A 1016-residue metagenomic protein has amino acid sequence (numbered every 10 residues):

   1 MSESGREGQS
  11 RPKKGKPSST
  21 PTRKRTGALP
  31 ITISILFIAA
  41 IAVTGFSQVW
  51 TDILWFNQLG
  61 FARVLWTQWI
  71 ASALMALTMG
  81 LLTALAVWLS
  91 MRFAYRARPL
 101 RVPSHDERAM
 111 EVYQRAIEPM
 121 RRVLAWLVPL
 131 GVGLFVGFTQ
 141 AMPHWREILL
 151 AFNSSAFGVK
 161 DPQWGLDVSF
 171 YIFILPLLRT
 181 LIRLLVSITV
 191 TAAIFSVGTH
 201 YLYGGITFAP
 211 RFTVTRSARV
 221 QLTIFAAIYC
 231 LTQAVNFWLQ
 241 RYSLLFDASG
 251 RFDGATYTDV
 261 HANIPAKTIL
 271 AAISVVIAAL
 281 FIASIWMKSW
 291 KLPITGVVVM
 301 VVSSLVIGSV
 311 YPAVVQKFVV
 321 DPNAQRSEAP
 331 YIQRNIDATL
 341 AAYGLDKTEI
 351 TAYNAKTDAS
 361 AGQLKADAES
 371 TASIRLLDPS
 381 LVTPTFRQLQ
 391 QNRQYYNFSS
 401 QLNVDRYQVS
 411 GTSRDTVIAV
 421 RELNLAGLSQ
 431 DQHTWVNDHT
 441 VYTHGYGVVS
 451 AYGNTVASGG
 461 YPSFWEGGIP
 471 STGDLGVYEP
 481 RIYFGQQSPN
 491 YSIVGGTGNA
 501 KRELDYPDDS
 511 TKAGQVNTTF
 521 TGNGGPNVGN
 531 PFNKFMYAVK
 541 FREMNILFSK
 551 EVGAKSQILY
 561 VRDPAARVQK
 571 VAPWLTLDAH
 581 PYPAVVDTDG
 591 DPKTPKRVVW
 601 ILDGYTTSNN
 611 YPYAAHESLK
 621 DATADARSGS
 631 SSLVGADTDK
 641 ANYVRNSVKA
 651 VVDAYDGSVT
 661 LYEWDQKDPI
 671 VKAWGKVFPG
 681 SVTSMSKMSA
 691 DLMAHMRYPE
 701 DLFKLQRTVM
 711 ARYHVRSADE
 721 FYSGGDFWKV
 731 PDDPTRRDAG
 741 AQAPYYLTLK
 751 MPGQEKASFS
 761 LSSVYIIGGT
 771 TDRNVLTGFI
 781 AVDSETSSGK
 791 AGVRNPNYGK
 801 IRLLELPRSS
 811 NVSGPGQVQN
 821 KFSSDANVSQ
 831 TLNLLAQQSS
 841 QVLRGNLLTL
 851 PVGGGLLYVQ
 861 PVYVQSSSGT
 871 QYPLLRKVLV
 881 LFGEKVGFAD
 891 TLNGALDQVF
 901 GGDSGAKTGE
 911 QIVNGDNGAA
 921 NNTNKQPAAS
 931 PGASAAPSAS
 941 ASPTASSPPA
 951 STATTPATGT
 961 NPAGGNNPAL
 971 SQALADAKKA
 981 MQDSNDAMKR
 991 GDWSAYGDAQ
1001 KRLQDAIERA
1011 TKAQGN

Functional and structural regions predicted by a protein language model:
E3-T26, T32-R990, S994-D998, R1002-Q1014: Soluble extracytoplasmic regions of secretory-pathway and membrane proteins
